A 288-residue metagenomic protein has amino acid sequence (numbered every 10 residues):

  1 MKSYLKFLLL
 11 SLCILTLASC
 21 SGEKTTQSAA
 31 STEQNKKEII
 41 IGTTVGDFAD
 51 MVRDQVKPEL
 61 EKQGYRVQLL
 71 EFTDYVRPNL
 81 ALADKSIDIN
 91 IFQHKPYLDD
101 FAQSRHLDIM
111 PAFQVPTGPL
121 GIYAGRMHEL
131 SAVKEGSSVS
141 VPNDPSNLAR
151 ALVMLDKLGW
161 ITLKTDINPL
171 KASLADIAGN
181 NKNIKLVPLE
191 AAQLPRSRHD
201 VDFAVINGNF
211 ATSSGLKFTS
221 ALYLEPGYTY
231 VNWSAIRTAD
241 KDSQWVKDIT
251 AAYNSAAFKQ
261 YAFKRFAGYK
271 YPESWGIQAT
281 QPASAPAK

Functional and structural regions predicted by a protein language model:
L15-S19: C-terminal motif of bacterial Sec signal peptides marking the signal peptidase cleavage site
C20-A30: Bacterial lipoprotein signal-peptidase II cleavage site
E38, V45-Q68: Short, polar/charged alpha-helical segment
L69-L80, I167-R196: Short helix-initiation/N-cap motifs at beta->coil->alpha
D100-A112, M127, D200, V205 (+1 more regions): Ligand-binding "clamshell"
A112-T162, K259-Q260: A conserved helix-loop-strand patch within extracytoplasmic ligand-binding domains of the periplasmic binding
P119-L130, Y230-W245: A bilobed periplasmic-binding-protein/Venus flytrap-type ligand-binding module shared by bacterial periplasmic
A149-D156, Y253-S274: Periplasmic-binding protein-like
